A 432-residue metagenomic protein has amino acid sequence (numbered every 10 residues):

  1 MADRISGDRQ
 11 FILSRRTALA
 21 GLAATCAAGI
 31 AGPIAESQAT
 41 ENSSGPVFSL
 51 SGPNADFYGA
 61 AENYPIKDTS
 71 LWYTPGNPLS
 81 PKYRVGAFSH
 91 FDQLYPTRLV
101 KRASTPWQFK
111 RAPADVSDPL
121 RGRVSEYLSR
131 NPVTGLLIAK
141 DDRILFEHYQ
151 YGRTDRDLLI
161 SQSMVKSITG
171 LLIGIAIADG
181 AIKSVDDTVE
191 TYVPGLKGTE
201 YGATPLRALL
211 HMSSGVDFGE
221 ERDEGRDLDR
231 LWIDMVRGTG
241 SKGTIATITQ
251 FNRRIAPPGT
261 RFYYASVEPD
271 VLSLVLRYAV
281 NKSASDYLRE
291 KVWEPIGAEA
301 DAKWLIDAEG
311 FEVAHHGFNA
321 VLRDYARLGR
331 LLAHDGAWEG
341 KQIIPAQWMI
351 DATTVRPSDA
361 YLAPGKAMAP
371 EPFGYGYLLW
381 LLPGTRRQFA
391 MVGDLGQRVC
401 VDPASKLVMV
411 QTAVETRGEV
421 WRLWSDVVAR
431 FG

Functional and structural regions predicted by a protein language model:
M1-L13, A24-A28: N-terminal secretory signal peptides
R102-I138: Beta-lactamase-like hydrolase cores
R123-R153, C400, K406-V410: A short, well-structured edge-of-sheet supersecondary motif
D142, I160-V185, L209, L272-L276 (+1 more regions): Active-site SXXK
R143-H148, E190-T191, G225-P258, K282-D301: Short, charged, amphipathic alpha-helices and their helix-cap/turn boundaries
I160, D179-E221, R253, Y278-H316 (+1 more regions): Active-site helix/loop module of the DD-peptidase/beta-lactamase fold, centered on the serine-lysine SxxK catalytic
V267-V275, A314-A337, Q397-A413: Active-site-proximal alpha-helical segments within enzyme catalytic domains
E299-A302, I350-V408: Active-site Gly/Thr loop motif
